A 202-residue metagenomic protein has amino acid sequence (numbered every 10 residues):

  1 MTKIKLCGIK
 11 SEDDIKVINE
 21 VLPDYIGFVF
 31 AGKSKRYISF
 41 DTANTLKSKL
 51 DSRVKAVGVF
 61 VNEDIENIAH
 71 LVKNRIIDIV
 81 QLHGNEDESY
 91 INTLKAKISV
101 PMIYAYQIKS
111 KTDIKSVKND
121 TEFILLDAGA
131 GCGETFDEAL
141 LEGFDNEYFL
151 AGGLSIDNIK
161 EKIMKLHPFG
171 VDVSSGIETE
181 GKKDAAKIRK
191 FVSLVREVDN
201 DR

Functional and structural regions predicted by a protein language model:
M1-L126, G131-R202: Conserved N-terminal beta1-alpha1 strand-loop-helix module at the mouth
